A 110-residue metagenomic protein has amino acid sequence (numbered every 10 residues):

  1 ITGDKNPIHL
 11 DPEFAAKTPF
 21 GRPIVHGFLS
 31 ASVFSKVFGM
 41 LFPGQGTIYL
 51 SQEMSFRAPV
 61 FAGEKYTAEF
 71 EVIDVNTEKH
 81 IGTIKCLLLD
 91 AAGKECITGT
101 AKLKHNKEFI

Functional and structural regions predicted by a protein language model:
I1-V25: Catalytic strand-loop segment that frames the active site of acyl-thioester-processing enzymes
G3-D4, G39-P43, A91: Short, intrinsically disordered, mixed-charge
A16-V25, A31-E69: Hydrophobic beta-strand-centered segment that forms part of the acyl-chain substrate-binding groove
V60-I110: HotDog/MaoC-like acyl-thioester-processing domains
